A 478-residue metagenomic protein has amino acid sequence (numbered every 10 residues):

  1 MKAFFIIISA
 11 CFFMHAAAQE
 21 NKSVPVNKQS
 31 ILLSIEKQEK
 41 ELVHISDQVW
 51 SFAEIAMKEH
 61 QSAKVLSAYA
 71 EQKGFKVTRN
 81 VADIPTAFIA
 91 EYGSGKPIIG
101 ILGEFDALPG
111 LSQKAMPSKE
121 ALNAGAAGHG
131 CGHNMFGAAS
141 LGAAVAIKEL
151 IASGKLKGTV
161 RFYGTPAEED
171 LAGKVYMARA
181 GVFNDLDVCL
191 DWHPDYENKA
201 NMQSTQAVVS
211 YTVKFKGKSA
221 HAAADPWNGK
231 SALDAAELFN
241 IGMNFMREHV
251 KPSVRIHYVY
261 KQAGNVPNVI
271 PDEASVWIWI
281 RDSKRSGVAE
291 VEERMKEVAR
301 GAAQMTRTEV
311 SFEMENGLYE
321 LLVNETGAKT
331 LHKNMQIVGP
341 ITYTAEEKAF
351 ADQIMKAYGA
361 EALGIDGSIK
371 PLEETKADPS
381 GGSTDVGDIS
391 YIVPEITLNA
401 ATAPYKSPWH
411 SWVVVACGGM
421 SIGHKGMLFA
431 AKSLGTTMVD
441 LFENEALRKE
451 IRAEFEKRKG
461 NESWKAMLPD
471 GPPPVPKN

Functional and structural regions predicted by a protein language model:
M1-K22: Bacterial Sec-dependent N-terminal signal peptides
E20-H129, A138-G158: Acidic/His- and Gly-rich active-site-bordering loop/insert found across diverse amide/peptide-bond hydrolases
I35-E39, S46, W50-A53, G74 (+5 more regions): Sec/Tat-exported extracytoplasmic proteins
E36-K40, A56-K64, N134, A138 (+3 more regions): Soluble non-cytosolic domains of exported or imported proteins
V49, A90, I101, H133 (+9 more regions): Divalent metal-coordination and catalytic microenvironments
D106-K119, S204-K214, A403-S411: Acidic-glycine-rich active-site phosphate/pyrophosphate-binding loop
P117-G128, N134-M135, I151-P271, R281: Histidine/acidic-residue-rich, glycine-tolerant segments that coordinate divalent metal ions
E237-N478: Metal-dependent amide/peptide-bond hydrolase catalytic core, centered on the "pita-bread" metallohydrolase fold
